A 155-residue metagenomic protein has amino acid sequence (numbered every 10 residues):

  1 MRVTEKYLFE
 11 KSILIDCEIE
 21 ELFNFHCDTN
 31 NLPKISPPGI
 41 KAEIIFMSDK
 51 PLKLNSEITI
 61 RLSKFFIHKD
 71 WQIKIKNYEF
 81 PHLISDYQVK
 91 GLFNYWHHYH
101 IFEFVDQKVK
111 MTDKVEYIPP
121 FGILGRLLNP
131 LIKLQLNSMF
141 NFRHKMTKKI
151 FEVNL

Functional and structural regions predicted by a protein language model:
M1-D49, K53: Hydrophobic ligand-binding cavity/cleft-lining segments
L8-E10, H68-Q72, N94-H98: Short, surface-exposed coil-to-beta transition loops
S12-L14, R61, K74, I101-E103 (+1 more regions): Generic structural detector for well-ordered beta-strands
I15-C17, L62-F66, N77, L92 (+1 more regions): Beta-strand elements of well-folded, non-transmembrane domains
I19-E20, P51, K76-L83, I101-K110: A short, structured loop/turn motif at beta-sheet edges
L22-H26, L32, I58-I60, I75 (+2 more regions): Hydrophobic pocket/interface hotspot
E43-K90, F142-I150, N154-L155: Glycine-rich portal/gate segments that line the openings of hydrophobic small-molecule binding cavities
Y87-S138: Beta-strand/loop substructures that line and gate deep hydrophobic ligand-binding cavities in soluble
